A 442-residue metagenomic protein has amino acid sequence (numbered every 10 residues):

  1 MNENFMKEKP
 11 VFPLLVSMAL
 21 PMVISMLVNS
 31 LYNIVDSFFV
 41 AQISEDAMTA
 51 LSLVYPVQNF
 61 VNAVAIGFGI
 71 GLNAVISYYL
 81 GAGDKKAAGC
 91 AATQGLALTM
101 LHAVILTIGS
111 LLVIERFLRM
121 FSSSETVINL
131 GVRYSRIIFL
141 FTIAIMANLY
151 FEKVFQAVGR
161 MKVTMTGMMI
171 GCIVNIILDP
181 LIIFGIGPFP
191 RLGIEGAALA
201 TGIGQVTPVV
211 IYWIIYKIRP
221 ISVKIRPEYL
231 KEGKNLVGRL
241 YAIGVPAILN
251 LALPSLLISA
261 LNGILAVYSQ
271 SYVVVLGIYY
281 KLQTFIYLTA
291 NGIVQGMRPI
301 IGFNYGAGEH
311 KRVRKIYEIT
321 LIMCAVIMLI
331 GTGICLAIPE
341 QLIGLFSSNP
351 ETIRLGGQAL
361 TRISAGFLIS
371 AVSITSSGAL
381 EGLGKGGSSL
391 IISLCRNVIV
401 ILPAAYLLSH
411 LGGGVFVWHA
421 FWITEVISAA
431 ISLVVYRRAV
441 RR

Functional and structural regions predicted by a protein language model:
M1-A19, I76-I143, F189-V245, I301-G366 (+1 more regions): Short alpha-helical transmembrane segments in multi-pass integral membrane proteins
E8, F12-L31, V35, V57-V64 (+8 more regions): Residue-level signal for short hydrophobic patches within transmembrane helices of multi-pass membrane transporters
S17-D36, I137, G171, G204-P208 (+4 more regions): Transmembrane helical elements of multi-pass membrane transporters/channels
L27, L31-T49, L118-E125, L181-L192 (+4 more regions): Helix-terminus/linker motif at the lipid-water interface of multi-pass membrane proteins
M48-I108, I145-T164, N262, V275-P339 (+1 more regions): Small-residue-rich hydrophobic transmembrane alpha-helices
F60-A63, T107, N175-P180, V209-W213 (+4 more regions): Hydrophobic transmembrane alpha-helices of multi-pass small-molecule transporters
G69, N73, I138-Q156, T164-C172 (+5 more regions): Short runs within selected transmembrane alpha-helices of multi-pass transporters and secretion channels
S110, K153, D179, I183 (+7 more regions): Structural signal for membrane-spanning alpha-helices in multi-pass inner-membrane proteins, emphasizing helix cores
